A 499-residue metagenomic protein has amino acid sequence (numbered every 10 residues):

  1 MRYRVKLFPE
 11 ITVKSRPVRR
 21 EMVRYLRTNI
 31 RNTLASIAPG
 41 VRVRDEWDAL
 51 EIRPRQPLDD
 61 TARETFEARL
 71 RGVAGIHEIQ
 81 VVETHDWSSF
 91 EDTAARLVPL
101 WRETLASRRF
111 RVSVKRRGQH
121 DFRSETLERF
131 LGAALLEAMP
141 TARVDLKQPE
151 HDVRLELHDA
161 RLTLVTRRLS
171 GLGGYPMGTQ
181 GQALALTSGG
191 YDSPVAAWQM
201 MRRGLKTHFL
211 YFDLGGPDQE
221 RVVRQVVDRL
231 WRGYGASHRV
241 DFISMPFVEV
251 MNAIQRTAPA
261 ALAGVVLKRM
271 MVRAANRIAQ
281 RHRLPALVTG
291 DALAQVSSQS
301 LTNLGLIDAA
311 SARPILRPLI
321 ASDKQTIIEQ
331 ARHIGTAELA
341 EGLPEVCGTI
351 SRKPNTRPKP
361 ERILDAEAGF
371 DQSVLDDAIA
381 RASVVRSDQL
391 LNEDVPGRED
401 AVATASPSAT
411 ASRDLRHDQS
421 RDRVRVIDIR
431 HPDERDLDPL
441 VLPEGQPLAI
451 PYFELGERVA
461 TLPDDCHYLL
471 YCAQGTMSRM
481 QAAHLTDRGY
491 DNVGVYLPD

Functional and structural regions predicted by a protein language model:
M1-L184, P194-R239, A309, R357 (+1 more regions): RNA-binding accessory domains that recognize and position tRNA/RNA substrates
A38-V41, L284-Q299, D308-A310, I320 (+1 more regions): Mid-to-C-terminal catalytic subdomains of enzymes that bind/position adenosyl phosphate moieties or nucleic-acid
P99-R102, L415-Q419, L455-D464: Short amphipathic alpha-helix with an adjacent loop that forms part of the alpha/beta core around
K115-R117, D376-L442: Flexible, polar/low-complexity N-terminal or interdomain linker segments that lie immediately upstream of folded
L131-L135, R168, L172-Q180, M251 (+2 more regions): Active-site adenylate/phosphate-handling loop in enzymes that bind or generate adenylated species
D192-A197, S478-M480: Short glycine/serine/threonine-rich phosphate/pyrophosphate-binding segments that cradle anionic phosphate groups
D228-R256, G342-E345, T349: A conserved beta-strand->alpha-helix junction
Y452-D499: Catalytic cysteine-centered active loop of the rhodanese-like fold, especially the PTP/DSP P-loop
